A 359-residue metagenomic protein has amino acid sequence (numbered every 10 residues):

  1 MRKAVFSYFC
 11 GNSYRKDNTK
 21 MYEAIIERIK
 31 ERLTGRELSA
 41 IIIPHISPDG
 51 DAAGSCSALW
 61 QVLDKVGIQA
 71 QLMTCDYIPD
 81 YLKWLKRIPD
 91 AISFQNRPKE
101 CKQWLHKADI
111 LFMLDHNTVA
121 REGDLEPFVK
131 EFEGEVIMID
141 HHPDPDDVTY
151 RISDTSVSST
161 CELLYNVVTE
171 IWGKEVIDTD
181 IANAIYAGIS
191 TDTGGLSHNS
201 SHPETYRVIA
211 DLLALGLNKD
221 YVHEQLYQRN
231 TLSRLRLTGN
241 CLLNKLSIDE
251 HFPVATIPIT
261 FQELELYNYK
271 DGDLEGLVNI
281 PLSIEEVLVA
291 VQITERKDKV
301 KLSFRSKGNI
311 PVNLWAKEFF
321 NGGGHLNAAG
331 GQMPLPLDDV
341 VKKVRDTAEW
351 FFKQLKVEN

Functional and structural regions predicted by a protein language model:
Y22-S47, A52-K86, D90, K99-K102 (+2 more regions): Hydrophobic helix-and-loop "lid/oligomerization" segment in the mid-to-C-terminal part of catalytic domains
V62, P89-I92, F128-E135, E170 (+1 more regions): A glycine- and small-aliphatic-rich helix-loop capping segment at beta-alpha/alpha-beta transitions that lines
I88-I92, E131, D154-V157, G308: Short, hinge-like loop/turn segments at secondary-structure boundaries
I92-Y150: Active-site cofactor/cluster-binding pocket
I139-V208: Short alpha-helices
